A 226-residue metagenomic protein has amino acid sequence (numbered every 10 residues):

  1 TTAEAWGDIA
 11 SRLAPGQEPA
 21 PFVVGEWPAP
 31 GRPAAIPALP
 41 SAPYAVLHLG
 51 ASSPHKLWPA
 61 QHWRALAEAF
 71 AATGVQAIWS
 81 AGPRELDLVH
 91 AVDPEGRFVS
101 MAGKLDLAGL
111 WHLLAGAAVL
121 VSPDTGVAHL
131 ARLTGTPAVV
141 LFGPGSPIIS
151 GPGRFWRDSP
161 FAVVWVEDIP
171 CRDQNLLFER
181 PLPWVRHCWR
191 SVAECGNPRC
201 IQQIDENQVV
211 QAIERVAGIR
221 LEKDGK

Functional and structural regions predicted by a protein language model:
T1-K226: Catalytic machinery of carbohydrate-active enzymes, primarily nucleotide-sugar-dependent glycosyltransferases
